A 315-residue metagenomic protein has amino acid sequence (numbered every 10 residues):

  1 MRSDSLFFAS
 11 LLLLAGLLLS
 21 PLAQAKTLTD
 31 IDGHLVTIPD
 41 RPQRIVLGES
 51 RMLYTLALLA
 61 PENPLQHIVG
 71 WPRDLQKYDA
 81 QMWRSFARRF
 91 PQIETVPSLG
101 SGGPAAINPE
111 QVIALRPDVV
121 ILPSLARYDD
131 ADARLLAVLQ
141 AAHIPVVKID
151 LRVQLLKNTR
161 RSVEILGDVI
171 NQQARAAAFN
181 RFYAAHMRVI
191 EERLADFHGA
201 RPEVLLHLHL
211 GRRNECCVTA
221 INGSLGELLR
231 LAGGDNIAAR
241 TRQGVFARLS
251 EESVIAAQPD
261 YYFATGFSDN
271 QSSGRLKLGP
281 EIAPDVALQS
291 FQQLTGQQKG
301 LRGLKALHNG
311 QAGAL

Functional and structural regions predicted by a protein language model:
M1-L11: Bacterial N-terminal signal peptides that target proteins for export
L11-L12, T295: Prokaryotic Sec-type signal peptides and long signal-anchor helices with extended Leu/Ile/Val-rich h-regions
Q24-L315: N-terminal ligand-binding lobe of clamshell/alpha-beta domains
